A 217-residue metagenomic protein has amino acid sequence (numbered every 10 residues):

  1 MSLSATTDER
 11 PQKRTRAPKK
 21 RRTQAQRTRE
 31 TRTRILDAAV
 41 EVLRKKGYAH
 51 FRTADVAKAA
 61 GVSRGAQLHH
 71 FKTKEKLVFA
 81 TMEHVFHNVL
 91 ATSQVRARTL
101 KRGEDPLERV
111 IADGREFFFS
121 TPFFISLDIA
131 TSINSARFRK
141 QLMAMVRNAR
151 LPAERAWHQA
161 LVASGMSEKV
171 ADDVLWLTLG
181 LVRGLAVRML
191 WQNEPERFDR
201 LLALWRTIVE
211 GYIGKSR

Functional and structural regions predicted by a protein language model:
M1-E30, W191, S216-R217: N-terminal intrinsically disordered/low-complexity leader segments
S4, E168-R188, R200-I208: Hydrophobic alpha-helical segments that form the core of small-molecule binding pockets and/or dimer interfaces
R34, A38, V42-K76, A80: Helix-turn-helix
F71, E116, D128-S135: Short helix-capping/turn signature of helix-turn-helix
K76, A80, A91-F123, E168 (+2 more regions): Hydrophobic alpha-helical connector segments
E83-V89: Short, basic, alpha-helical segments at the C-terminal edge of helix-turn-helix-like DNA-binding modules
V89-V95, F119-L127, A136-V162, D173-W176 (+1 more regions): Amphipathic alpha-helical packing segments from all-alpha helical-bundle domains
L100, A130-I133, M189-N193: Secondary-structure edge/capping motif, primarily at the C-terminal ends of alpha-helices and the immediately following
